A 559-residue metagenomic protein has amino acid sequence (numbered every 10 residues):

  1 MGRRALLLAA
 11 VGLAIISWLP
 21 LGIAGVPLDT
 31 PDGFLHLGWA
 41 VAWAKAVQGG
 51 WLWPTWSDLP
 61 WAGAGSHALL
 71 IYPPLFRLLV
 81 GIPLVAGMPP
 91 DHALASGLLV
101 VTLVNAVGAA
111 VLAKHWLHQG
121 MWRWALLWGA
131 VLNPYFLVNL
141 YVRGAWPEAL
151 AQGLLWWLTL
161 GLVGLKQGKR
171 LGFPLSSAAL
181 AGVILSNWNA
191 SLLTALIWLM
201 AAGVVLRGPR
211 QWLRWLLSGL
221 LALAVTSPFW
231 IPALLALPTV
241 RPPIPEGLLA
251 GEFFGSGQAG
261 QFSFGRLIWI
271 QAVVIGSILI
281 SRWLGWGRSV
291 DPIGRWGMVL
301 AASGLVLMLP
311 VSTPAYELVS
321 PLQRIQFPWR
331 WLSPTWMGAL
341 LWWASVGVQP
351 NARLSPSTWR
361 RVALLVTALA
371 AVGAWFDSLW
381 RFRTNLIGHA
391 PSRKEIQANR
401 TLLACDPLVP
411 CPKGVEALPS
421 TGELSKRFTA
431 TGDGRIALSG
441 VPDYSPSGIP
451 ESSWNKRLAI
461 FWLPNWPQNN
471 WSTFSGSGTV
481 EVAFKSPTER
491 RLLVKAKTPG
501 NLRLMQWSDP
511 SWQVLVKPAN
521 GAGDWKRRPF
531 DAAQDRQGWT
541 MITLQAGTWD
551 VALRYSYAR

Functional and structural regions predicted by a protein language model:
M1-I387, W549-Y555: Membrane-embedded transmembrane-helix bundle of lipid-linked glycan/lipid transferases
L6-L7, G164, G168, L220 (+13 more regions): Extended hydrophobic/Leu-rich segments
P31, G63, R170, P412 (+9 more regions): Intrinsically disordered, low-complexity segments enriched in small/polar residues
P54, L98, P232, L307 (+9 more regions): Proline-rich low-complexity regions
P90, R210, N351, S357 (+6 more regions): Generic low-complexity segments that are intrinsically disordered, proline-rich and/or Lys/Arg-biased
R381-N469: Membrane-interface segments at or immediately adjacent to transmembrane helices that form the boundary between
N455-R559: Active-site-proximal, structured, solvent-exposed surfaces of multi-pass membrane proteins that position macromolecular
